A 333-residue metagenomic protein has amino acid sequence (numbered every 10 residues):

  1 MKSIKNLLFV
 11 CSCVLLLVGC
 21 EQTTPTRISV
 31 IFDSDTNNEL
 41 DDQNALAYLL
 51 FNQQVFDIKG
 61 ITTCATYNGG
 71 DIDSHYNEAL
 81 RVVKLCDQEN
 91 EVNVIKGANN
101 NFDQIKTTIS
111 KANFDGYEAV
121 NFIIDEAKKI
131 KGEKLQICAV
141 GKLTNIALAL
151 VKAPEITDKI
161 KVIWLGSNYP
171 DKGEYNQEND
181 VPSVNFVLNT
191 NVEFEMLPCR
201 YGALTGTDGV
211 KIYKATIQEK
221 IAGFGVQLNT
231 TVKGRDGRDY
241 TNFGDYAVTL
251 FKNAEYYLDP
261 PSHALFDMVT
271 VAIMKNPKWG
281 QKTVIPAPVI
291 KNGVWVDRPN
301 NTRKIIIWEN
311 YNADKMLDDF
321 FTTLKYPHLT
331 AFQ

Functional and structural regions predicted by a protein language model:
M1-P25: Bacterial Sec-dependent N-terminal signal peptides
E21-Q333: N-terminal acidic, glycine/proline-rich low-complexity segments
